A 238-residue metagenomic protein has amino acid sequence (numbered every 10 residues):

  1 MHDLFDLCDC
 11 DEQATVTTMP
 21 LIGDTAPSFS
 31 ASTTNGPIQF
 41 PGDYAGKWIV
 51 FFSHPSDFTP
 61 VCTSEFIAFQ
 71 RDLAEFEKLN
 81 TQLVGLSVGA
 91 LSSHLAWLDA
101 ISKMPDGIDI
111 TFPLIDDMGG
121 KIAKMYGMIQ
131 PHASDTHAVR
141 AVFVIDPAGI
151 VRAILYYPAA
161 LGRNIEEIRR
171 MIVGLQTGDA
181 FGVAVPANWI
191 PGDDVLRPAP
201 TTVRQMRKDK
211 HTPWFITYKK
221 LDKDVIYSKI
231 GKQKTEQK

Functional and structural regions predicted by a protein language model:
H2-K238: Chalcogenol-based redox active-site neighborhoods
